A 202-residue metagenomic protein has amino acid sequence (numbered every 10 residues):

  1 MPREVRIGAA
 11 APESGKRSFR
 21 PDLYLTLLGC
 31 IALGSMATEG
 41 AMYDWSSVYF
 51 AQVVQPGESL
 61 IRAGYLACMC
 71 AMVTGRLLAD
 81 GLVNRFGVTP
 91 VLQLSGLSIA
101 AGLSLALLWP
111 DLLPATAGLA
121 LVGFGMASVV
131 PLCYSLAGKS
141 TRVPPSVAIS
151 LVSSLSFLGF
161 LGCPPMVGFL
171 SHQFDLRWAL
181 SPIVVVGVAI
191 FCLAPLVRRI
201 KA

Functional and structural regions predicted by a protein language model:
P21-T38, A120-F124: Pair of pore-lining "gating" transmembrane helices in MFS-fold secondary transporters
D44-L60: Short amphipathic helix-loop junctions that connect adjacent transmembrane helices in Major Facilitator Superfamily/SLC
Q55-C68, V147-L151: Loop-to-transmembrane helix entry
G75-V88, S171-H172: Helix-to-loop junctions at the C-terminal end of transmembrane segments in multipass secondary transporters
P90-L105: Structural signature of the two symmetry-related core transmembrane helices
G102, L113-L121: Paired small-residue
S128-T141: Intracellular juxtamembrane helix-capping segments at the cytosolic ends of symmetry-related transmembrane helices
R142-L176, I183: A late C-terminal transmembrane helix in Major Facilitator Superfamily
